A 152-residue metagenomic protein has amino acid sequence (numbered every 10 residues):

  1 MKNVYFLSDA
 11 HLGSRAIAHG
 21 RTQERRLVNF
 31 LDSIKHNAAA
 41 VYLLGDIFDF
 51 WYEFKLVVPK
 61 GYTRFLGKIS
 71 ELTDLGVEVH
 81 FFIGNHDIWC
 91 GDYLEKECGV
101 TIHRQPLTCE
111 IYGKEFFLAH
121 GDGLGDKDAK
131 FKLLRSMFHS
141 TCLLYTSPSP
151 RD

Functional and structural regions predicted by a protein language model:
M1-K2, L133: Intrinsic structural disorder
K2-N3, L7-I111: Core catalytic region of metal-dependent phosphoesterases/phosphodiesterases, especially metallo-beta-lactamase-like
F6, E115-A119, G125-D126: Short hydrophobic-aromatic micro-motifs
I17, L27, G121-L144: Binuclear metal-dependent hydrolase catalytic cores centered on His/Asp/Glu-rich metal-binding motifs
D32, K68-I69, K114, L134-S136 (+1 more regions): Short, charged/polar low-complexity linear motifs in solvent-exposed/disordered segments
Y145-D152: Conserved small/polar residues in nucleotide/adenosyl-binding loops
